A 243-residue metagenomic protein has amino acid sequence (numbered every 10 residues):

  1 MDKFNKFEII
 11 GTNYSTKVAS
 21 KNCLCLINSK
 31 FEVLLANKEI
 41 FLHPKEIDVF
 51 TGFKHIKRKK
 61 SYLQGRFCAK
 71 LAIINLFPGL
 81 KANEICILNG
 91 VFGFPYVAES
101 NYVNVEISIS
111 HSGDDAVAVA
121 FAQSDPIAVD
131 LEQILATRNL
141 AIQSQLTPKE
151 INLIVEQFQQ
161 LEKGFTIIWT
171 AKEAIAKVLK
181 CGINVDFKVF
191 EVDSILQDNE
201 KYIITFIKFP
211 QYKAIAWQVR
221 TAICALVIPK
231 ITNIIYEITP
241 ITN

Functional and structural regions predicted by a protein language model:
M1-N243: Core catalytic alpha/beta fold that binds nucleotide/phospho-ligands
